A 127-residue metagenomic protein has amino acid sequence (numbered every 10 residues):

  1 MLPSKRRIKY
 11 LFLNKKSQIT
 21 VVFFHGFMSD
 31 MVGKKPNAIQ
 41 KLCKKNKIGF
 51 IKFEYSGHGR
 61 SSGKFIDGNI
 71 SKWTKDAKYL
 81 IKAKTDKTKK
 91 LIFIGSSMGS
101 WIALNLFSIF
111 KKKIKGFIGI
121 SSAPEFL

Functional and structural regions predicted by a protein language model:
M1-K16: N-terminal cap/lid segment of alpha/beta-hydrolase-fold proteins
Q18-G26: Short beta-strand element of the alpha/beta-hydrolase
M28-K34: Short substrate-entry loop that stabilizes the transition state in hydrolases
P36, Q40-S62: Conserved alpha/beta-hydrolase
G59-T85: Catalytic nucleophile-loop/oxyanion-hole region of alpha/beta-hydrolase and closely related hydrolase-like folds
G95-A103: Gly/Ala-rich beta-loop-alpha elbow adjacent to hydrolase catalytic centers
N105-G116: Conserved hydrolase catalytic core segment
I118-L127: Active-site nucleophile loop of the alpha/beta-hydrolase fold
